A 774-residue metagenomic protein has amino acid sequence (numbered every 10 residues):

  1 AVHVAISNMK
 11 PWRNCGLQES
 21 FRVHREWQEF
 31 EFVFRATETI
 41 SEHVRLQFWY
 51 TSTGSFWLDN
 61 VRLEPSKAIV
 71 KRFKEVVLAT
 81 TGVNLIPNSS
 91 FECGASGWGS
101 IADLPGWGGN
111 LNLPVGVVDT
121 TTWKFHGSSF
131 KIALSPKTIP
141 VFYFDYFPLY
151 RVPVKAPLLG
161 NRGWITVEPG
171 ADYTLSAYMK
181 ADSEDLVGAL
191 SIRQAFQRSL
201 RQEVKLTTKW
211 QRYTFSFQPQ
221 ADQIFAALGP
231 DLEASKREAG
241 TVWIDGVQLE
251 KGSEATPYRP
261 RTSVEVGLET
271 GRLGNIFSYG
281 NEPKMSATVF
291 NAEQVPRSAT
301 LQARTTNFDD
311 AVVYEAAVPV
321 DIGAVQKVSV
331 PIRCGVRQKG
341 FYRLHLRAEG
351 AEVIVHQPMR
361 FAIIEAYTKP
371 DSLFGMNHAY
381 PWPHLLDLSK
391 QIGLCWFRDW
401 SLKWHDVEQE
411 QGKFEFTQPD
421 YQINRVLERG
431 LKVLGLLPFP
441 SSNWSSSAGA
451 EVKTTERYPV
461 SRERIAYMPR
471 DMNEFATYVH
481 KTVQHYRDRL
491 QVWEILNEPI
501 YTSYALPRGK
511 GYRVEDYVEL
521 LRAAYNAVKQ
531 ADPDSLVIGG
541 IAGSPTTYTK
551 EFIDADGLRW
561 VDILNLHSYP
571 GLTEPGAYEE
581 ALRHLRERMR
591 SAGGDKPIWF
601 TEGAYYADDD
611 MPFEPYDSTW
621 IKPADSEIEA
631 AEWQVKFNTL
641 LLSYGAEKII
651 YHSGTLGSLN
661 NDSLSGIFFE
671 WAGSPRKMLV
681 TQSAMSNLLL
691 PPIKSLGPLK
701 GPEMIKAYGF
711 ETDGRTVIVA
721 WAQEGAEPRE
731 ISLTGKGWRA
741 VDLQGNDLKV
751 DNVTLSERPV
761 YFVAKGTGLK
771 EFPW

Functional and structural regions predicted by a protein language model:
A1-R337, H345-H356, E365-H378, P383 (+4 more regions): Extracellular and organelle-lumenal recognition/adhesion modules and their flexible linkers in secreted
W98-G99, W107, A362-K481, E494: N-terminal substrate-binding region of glycoside hydrolase catalytic domains
F290, V295-R297, K700-K736, L743-G745: Carbohydrate-binding surface patches
V353-A362, F772-W774: Edge beta-strands of extracellular beta-sandwich domains
S372-H378, F397-D399, V433-L437, Q491-I495 (+4 more regions): Hydrophobic faces of well-ordered beta-strands that scaffold small-molecule active sites in alpha/beta enzyme cores
G449-E587, D610-K636, N660, G666-W671: Active-site cleft segment of glycoside hydrolase catalytic domains centered on the general acid/base Glu
Y605-S683, L696-M704, D713: Aromatic/acidic polysaccharide-binding cleft in carbohydrate-active enzymes
K749-W774: C-terminal beta-strand-rich structural cap/linker in extracellular carbohydrate-active enzymes
